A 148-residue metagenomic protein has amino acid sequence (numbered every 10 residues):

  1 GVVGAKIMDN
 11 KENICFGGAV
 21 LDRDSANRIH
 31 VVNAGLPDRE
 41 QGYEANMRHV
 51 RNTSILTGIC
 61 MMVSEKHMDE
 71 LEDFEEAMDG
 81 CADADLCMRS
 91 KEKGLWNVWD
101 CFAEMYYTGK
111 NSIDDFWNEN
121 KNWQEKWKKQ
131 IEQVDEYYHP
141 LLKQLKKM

Functional and structural regions predicted by a protein language model:
G1-L71, C81-A84, K93, W99 (+1 more regions): Acidic/His-rich active-site region of diverse nucleotide-sugar glycosyltransferases
E75: Short helix/loop segments within enzyme catalytic domains that coordinate or immediately flank catalytic cofactors
M78: Short, basic-rich loop-to-helix N-cap that marks the start of a DNA-contacting helix
D114-Y137: Catalytic core of nucleotide-sugar-dependent glycosyltransferases
